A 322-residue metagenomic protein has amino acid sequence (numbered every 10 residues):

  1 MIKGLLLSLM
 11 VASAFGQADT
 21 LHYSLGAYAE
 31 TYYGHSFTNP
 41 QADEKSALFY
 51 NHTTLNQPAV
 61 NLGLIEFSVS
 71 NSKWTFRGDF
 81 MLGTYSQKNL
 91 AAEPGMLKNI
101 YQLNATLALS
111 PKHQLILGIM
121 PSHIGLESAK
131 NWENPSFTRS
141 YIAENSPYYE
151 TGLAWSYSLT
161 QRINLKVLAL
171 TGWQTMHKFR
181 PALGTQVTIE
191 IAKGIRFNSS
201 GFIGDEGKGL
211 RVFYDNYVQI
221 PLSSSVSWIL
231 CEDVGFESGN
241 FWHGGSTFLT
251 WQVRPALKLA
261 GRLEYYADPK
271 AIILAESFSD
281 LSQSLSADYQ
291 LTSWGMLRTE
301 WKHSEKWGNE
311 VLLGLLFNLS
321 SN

Functional and structural regions predicted by a protein language model:
L21, N56-N61, M96-Y101, P147-T151 (+5 more regions): Residues that define the transmembrane beta-barrel architecture of outer-membrane proteins
A27-H35, G78-L82, L117-I119, V167-T171 (+7 more regions): Transmembrane beta-barrel strands of outer-membrane/channel proteins
Y33-Q41, T75, T84-L90, H123-E127 (+8 more regions): Gram-negative outer-membrane beta-barrel proteins
H35-Q57, S86-Q102, L107-E190, N198-G201: Surface-exposed coil loops of outer-membrane beta-barrel proteins
L64-E66, N104-T106, A154, Q186-T188 (+6 more regions): Outer-membrane beta-barrel architecture
K73-F76, K112-L115, Q161-V167, K193-S199 (+4 more regions): Repeated loop/turn-to-beta-strand initiation elements of outer-membrane beta-barrel proteins
R162-N164, A182-A275: Detector for outer-membrane/organellar transmembrane beta-barrel domains, recognizing the amphipathic beta-strand
I189, Y289-L291, W307-N322: Outer-membrane beta-barrel "beta-signal"
